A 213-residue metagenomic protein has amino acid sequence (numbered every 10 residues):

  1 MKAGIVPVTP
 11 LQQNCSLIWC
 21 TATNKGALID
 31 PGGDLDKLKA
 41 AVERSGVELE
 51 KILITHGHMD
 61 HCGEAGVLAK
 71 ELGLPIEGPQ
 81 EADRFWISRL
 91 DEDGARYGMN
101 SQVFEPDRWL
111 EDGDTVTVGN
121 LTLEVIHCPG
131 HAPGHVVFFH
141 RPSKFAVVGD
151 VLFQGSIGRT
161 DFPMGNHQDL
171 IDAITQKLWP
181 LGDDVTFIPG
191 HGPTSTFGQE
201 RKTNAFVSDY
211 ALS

Functional and structural regions predicted by a protein language model:
M1-S45, V137-G149: Conserved beta-strand hairpin/beta-sheet module of binuclear metal-dependent hydrolase folds, prominently
K2-G4, E48, P75, R108 (+2 more regions): Conserved beta-strand segments of alpha/beta enzyme cores
V6, I18, D112-V118: Short acidic-hydrophobic surface loop/beta-edge motif
V6-V8, M99, E105-D107, H127-P129: Short Gly/Pro-enriched turn/cap motifs at secondary-structure boundaries
A22-T23, G33, M59, D83 (+4 more regions): Short, glycine/acidic-enriched loop or turn micro-motifs at the edges of active sites
L28-I29, E50-G57, E77-Q80, H127-G130 (+2 more regions): Active-site neighborhood of phospho(di)ester-bond hydrolases with catalytic His/Asp-centered motifs
G33-T117, K202-Y210: Active-site HxH/HxHxD metal-binding segment of metal-dependent hydrolases
D91-D93, T115, L121-S213: Metallo-beta-lactamase
